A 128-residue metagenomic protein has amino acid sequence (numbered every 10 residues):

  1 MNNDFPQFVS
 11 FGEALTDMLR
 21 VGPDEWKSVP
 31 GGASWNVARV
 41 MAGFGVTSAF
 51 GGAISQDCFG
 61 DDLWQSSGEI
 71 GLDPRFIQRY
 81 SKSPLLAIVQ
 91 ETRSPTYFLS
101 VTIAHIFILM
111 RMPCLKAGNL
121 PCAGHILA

Functional and structural regions predicted by a protein language model:
M1-L72, M110, A123: Glycine-rich phosphate/adenosyl-contacting loop at the front of the ribokinase-like
T47-L127: Conserved N-terminal subdomain of the carbohydrate kinase-like
